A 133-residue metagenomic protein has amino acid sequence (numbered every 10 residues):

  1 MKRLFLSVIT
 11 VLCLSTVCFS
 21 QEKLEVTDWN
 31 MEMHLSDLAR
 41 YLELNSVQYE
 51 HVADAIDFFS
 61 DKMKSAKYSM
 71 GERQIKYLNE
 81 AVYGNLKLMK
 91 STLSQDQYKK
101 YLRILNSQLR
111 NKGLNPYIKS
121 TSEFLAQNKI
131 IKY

Functional and structural regions predicted by a protein language model:
M1-V26: Bacterial Sec-dependent N-terminal signal peptides
Q21-Y133: Charge-rich (acidic/polar
